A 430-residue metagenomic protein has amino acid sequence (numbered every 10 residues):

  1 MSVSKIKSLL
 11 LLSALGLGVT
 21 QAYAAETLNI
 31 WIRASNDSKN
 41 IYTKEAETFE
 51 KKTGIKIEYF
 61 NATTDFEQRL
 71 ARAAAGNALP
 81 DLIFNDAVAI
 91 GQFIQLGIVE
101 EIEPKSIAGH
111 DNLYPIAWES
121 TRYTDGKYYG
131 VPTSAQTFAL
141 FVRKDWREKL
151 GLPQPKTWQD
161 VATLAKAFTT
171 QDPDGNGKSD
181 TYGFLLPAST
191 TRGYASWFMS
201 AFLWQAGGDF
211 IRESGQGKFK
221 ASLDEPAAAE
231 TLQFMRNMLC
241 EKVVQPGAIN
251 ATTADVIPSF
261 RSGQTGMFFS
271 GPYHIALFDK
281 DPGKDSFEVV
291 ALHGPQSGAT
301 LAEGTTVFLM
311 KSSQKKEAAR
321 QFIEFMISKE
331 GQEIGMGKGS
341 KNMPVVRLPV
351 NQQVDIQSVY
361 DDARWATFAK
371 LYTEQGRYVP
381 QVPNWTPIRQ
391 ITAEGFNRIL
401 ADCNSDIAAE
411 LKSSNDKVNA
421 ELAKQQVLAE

Functional and structural regions predicted by a protein language model:
E26-T27, E45-I116, D145-K156, P258-S259 (+3 more regions): Extracytoplasmic "Venus flytrap"/periplasmic binding protein-like
T27, K56, E148, T373-E430: Conserved C-terminal helix/tail region of periplasmic/extracytoplasmic solute-binding proteins
T27-K44, G193, W197, V379 (+1 more regions): Extracytoplasmic "Venus flytrap"
S35-K56, T392, L411: Short, polar/charged alpha-helical segment
A87-A139, P153, K178-G183, Y194-F198 (+4 more regions): Hinge/lid segment of periplasmic solute-binding proteins
Y129-T133, F138, A162-K220, T265: Extracytoplasmic/periplasmic solute-binding protein
L164-K166, S214-A248, L292: Glycine-centered hinge/linker elements that transmit conformational signals in sensory and ligand-binding systems
H274-K284, P295-E394, A429-E430: C-terminal lobe and pocket-closing loops of periplasmic/extracytoplasmic Venus-flytrap solute-binding proteins
